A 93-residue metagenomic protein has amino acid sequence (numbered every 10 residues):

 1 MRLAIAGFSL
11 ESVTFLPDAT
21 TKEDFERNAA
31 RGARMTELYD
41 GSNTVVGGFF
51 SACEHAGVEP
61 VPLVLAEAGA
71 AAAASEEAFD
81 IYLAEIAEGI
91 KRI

Functional and structural regions predicted by a protein language model:
M1-H55: N-terminal amphipathic/basic leader segments beginning at the initiator methionine
A4-E11, P17, F25, A70-I93: Active-site histidine-anchored catalytic micro-motif
V46, F50-A74, A78-L83: Low-complexity, highly charged intrinsically disordered N-terminal segments that act as targeting/localization
